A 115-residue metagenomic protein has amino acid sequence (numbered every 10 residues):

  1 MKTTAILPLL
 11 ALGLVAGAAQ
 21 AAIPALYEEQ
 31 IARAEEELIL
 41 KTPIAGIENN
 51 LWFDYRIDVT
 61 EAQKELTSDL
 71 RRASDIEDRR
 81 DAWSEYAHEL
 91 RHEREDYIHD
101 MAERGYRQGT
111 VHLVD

Functional and structural regions predicted by a protein language model:
M1-A21: Classic N-terminal secretory signal peptides
A21-R71: Immediate post-signal-peptide N-terminus of mature secreted/exported proteins
S74-R79: Charged, low-complexity interaction regions
R80-E89: Short, charged, amphipathic alpha-helical segments
H88-R104: Amphipathic alpha-helical coiled-coil segments
A102-V114: Short, low-complexity, Pro/Ser/Thr/Gly-rich segments in the mature regions of secreted, periplasmic
